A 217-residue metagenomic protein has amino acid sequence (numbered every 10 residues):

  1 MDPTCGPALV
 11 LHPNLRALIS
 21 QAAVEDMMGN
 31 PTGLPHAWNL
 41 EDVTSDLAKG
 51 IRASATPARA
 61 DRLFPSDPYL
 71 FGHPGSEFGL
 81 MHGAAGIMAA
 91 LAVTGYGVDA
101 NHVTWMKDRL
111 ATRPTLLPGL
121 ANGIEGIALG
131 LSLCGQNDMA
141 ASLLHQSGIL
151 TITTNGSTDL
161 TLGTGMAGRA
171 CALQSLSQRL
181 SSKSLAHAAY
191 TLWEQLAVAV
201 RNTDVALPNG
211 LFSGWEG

Functional and structural regions predicted by a protein language model:
M1-A84, A90, T115-G119, A206-L207: Regulatory N- and C-terminal appendages and interdomain linkers associated with kinase/kinase-like NTP transferase
M1-E41, A92-T94, S132-M139, H145-I149 (+2 more regions): Aromatic (Trp/Tyr) and acidic
D2-A8, N101, S142, G165 (+2 more regions): Proteins with a high burden of low-complexity, intrinsically disordered sequence enriched in S/T/G/P/A and R, requiring
A37, H73, R113, L117 (+3 more regions): Alpha-helical rod/repeat scaffolding segments in eukaryotic adaptors/tethers and long-chain four-helix cytokines
V43-R62, Y96-L117, G135-S157, S184-V205: Long, well-ordered core segments of solenoidal/helical folds
E77-A92, P118-L133, L160-S177, G210-G217: Well-ordered alpha-helical segments within folded domains of soluble proteins
